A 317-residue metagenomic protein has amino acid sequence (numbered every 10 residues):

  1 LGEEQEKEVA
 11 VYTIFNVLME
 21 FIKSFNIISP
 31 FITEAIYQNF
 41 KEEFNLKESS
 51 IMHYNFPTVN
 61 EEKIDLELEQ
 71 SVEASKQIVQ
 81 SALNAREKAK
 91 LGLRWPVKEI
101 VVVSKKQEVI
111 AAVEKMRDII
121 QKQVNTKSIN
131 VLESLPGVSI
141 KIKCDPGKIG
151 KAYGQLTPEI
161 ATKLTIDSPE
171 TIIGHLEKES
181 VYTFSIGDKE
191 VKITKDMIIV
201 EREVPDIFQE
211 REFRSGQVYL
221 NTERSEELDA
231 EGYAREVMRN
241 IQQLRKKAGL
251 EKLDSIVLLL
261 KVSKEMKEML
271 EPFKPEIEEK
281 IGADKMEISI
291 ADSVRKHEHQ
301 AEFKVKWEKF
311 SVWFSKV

Functional and structural regions predicted by a protein language model:
L1-V317: Feature 926 captures the class I aminoacyl-tRNA synthetase adenylation module centered on the KMSKS loop
